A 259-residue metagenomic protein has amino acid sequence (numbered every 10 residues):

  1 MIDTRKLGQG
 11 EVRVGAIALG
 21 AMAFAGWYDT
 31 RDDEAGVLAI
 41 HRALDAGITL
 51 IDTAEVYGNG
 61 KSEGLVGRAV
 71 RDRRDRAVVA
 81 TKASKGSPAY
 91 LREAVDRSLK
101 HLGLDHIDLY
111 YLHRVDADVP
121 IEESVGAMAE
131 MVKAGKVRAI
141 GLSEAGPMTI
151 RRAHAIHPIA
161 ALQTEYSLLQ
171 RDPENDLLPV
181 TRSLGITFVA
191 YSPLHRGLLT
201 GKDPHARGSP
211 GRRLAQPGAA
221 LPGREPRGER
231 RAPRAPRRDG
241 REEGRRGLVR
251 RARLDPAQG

Functional and structural regions predicted by a protein language model:
M1-A77: N-terminal binding-site loop/beta-alpha segment at the start of enzyme catalytic domains that lines or forms
L7, L19, G36, I51 (+11 more regions): Conserved, mostly hydrophobic/aromatic
V12-I17, G47-L50, R73-A77, L104-D108 (+4 more regions): Short, well-ordered coil/turn segments that N-cap beta-strands
A23, E55-Y57, A83-K85, H113-D116 (+4 more regions): Active-site-proximal loop/turn and secondary-structure-junction residues that shape catalytic pockets, frequently
Y28, G86-D172, D176, I186-T187: Glycine/proline-rich, positively charged, aromatic-decorated active-site loop/lid region on the catalytic face
V132, P193, P222-G259: Conserved short secondary-structure transition element at the edge of the structured enzyme core that lines
P173-P210, R246: Aromatic-lined glycan-binding groove of carbohydrate-active enzymes
